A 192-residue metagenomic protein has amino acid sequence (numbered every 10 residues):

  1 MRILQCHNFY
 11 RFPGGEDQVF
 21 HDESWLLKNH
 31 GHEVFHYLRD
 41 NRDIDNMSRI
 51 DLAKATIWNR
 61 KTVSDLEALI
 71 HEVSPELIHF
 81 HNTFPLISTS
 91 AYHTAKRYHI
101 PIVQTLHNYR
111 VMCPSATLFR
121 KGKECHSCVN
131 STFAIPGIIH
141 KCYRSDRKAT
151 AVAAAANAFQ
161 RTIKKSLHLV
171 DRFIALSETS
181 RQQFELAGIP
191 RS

Functional and structural regions predicted by a protein language model:
M1-R42, H71-V73, A91-P101, R191: N-terminal subdomain of nucleotide-sugar transferases
Q5, A68-I87, P101-H107: Short N-terminal targeting/anchoring amphipathic segment
E16-V19, I87, L106, A175-S177: Replace "coordinates the UDP/GDP/TDP-sugar" with "coordinates nucleotide-activated sugar donors
R39-A68, V73, F80-N82, H140-A154: A short, charged, and often flexible helix/loop element on the N-terminal side of the glycosyltransferase catalytic
D43-R49, L106-N157, R161: Acceptor-binding helix/loop patch of EC 2.4 sugar-transfer enzymes, predominantly nucleotide-sugar-dependent
D51-A55, K96-R97, R120-E124, R191: Short, hinge-like loop/turn segments at secondary-structure boundaries
L86-T89, R181: Short, well-ordered alpha-helical microsegments
D146-R191: A short, active-site helix/loop in glycosyltransferases that binds the activated sugar's phosphate group
